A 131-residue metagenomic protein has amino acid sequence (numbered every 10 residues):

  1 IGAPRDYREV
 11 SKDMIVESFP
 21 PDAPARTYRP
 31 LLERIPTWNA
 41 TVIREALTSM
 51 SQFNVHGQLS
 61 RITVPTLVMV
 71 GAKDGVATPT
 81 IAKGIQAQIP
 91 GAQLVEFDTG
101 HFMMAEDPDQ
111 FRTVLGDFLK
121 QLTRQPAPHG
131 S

Functional and structural regions predicted by a protein language model:
P4-R61: Conserved alpha/beta-hydrolase catalytic His-Asp/Glu region
W38, A77, E106: Residue-level signal for the nucleotide or nucleotide-sugar donor/cofactor binding architecture
S60, Q86-Q88: Solvent-exposed polar/charged
I62, V68-V70, D74: Short beta-strand/loop motif that positions the catalytic acidic residue of the alpha/beta-hydrolase fold
T63-V64, P90-G91: Active-site acidic short loop of glycosyltransferases
G75-I81: Conserved alpha/beta-hydrolase "acid-adjacent" motif
K83-G84, D109: Active-site phosphate/pyrophosphate- and oxyanion-stabilizing loops and adjacent acidic/basic residues in soluble
G91-S131: Catalytic active-site module of serine/aspartate enzymes centered on a nucleophile-bearing elbow/loop
